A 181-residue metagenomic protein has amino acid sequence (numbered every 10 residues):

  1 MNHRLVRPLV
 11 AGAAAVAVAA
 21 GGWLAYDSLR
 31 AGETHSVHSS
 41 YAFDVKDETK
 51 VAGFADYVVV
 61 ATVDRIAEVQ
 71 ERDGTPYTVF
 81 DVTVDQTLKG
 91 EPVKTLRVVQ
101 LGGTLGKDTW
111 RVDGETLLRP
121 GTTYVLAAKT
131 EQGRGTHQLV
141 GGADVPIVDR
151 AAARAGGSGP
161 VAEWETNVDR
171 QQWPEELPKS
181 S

Functional and structural regions predicted by a protein language model:
M1-T34, D73, D108-S181: Netrin-like (NTR/C345C) domain of secreted extracellular proteins
A25-V79, W173-S181: Extracytoplasmic low-complexity, Pro/Thr/Ser/Ala/Gly-rich segments that lie immediately after a secretion/anchoring
V45, K89-G90, Q100, G114 (+2 more regions): Generic structural "secondary-structure junction" signal
K46-E48, Y57, V93, G103 (+2 more regions): Short capping/connector residues at structural and topological boundaries
A52-F54, T75, E91, R119 (+1 more regions): A generic structural signal for short, non-catalytic loop/turn and secondary-structure boundary residues
V58-T62, V79-T83, R97, V125-A127: Soluble periplasmic/extracytoplasmic beta-strand elements of cell-envelope proteins
V63-R65, V82-Q86, Q100-G102, T130 (+1 more regions): A mature extracytoplasmic/lumenal domain signature
R72-G106: OB-fold (S1/OB) nucleic-acid-binding surfaces
